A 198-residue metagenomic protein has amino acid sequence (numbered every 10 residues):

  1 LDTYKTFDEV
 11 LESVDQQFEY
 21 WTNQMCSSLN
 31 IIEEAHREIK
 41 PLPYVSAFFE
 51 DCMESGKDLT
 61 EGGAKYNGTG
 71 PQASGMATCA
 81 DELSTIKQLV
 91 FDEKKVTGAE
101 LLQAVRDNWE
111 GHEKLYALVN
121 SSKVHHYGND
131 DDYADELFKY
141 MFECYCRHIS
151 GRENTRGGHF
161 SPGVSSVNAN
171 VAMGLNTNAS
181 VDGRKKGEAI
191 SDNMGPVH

Functional and structural regions predicted by a protein language model:
L1-H198: Acidic, glycine-enriched catalytic cores built around paired aspartates
